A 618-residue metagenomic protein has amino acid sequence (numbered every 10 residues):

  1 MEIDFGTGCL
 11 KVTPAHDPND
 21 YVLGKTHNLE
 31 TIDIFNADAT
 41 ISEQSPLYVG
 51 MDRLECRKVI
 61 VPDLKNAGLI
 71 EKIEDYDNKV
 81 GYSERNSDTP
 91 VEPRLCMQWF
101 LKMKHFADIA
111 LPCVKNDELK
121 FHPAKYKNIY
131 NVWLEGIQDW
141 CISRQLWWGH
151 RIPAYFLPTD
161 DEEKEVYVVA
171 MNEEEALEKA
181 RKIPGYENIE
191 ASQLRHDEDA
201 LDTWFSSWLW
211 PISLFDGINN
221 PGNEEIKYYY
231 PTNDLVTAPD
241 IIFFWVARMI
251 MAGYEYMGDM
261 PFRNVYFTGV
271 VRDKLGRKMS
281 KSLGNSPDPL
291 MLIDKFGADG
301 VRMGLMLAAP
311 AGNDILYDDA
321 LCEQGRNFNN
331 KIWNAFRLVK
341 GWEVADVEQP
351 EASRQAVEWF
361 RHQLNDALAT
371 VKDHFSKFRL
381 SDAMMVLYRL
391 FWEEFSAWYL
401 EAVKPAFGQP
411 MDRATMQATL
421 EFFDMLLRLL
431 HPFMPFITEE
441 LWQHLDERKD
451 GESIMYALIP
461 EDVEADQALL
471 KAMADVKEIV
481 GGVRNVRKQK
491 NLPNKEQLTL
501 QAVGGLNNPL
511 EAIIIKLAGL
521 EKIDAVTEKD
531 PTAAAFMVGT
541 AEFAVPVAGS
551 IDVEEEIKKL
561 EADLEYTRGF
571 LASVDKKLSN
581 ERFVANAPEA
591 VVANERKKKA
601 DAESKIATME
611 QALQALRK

Functional and structural regions predicted by a protein language model:
M1-I3, H27-A39, L146-G149, P153-T159 (+1 more regions): Alpha-helical recognition segments enriched in aromatics with Gly/Pro capping that present substrate-recognition
M1-N36, I109-S143, W147, R181-K182 (+6 more regions): NTP-handling and nucleic-acid-processing catalytic cores
E2-D161, I241, R277, L283-G284 (+6 more regions): Residue patterns forming the tRNA-binding/recognition surfaces of aminoacyl-tRNA synthetases and related DALR
L69-M103, C322-A345, F436-H444, N508-E542: Structured, non-catalytic alpha/beta "coupling" segments that mediate domain-domain communication and provide generic
Y76-S87, I152-D160, N264-V271, A309 (+8 more regions): A glycine-rich phosphate-binding loop feature that marks nucleotide/adenosyl-phosphate handling sites
L134, N329, L364, L368 (+7 more regions): Short amphipathic alpha-helical coiled-coil/interface segments
F156, V168-V169, L194, D273 (+3 more regions): Acidic, turn-prone loop/beta-hairpin segments
L445-K618: C-terminal low-complexity, glycine/proline- and small-hydrophobic-enriched intrinsically disordered tails that act as
